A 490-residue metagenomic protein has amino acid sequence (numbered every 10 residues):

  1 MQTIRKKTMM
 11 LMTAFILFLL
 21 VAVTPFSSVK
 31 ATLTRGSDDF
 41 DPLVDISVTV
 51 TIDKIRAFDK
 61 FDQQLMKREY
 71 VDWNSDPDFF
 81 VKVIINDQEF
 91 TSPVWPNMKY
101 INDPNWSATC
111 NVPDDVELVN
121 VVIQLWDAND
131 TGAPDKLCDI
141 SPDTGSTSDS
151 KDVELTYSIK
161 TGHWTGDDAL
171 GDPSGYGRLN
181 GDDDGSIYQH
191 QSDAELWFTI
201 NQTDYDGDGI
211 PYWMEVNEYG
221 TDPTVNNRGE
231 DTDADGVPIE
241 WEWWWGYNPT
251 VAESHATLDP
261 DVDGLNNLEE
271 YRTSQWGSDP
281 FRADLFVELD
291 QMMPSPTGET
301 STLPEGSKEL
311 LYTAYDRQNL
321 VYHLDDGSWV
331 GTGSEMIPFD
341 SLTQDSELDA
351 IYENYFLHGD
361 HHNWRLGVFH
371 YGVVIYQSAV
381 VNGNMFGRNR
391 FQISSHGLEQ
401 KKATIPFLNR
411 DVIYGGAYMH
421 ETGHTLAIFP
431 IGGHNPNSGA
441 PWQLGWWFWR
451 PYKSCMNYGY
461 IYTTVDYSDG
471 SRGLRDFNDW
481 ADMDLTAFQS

Functional and structural regions predicted by a protein language model:
M1-T34: Secretory targeting signatures
A22-D41, L342, S346-L357: Bacterial Sec-dependent signal peptides at the C-terminal "C-region" and cleavage site
L33-F80: C2/C2-like lipid-binding beta-sandwich modules
D59-S75, R228, S278, F407 (+1 more regions): Short consensus segments that form the blades of beta-propeller domains, in both extracellular/periplasmic
E69-D152: Peripheral membrane lipid-binding modules
D127-Q202, M456: C2-type phospholipid-binding modules
I200-T302, S307-E309, T313, Q318-G359 (+4 more regions): Extracellular calcium-associated, cysteine-rich motifs in secreted modular proteins
